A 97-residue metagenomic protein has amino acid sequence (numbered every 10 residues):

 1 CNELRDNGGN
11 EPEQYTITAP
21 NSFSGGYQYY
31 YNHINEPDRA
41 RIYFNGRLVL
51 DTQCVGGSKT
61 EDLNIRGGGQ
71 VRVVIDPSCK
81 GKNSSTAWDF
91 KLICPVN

Functional and structural regions predicted by a protein language model:
C1-P12: Boundary/junction segments of secreted and surface-exposed precursor proteins
E13-Y15, K59-E61: Short strand-edge motifs at loop-to-beta-strand transitions and within beta-strands of extracellular beta-rich domains
N21-Q28, G68: Extended extracellular/luminal ectodomain segments enriched in beta-structured repeat modules
G25-Y27, E36-A40, W88: Short beta-strand/loop motifs in extracellular/secreted proteins, especially within beta-sandwich accessory domains
Y31-I34, P77: Non-cytosolic beta-sheet module surface loops
N35-L50: Short, surface-exposed beta-strand/strand-loop-strand elements in extracellular ectodomains
L63-G69: Surface-exposed, short loops/turns at beta-strand junctions within beta-sandwich domains
V73-N83: Short beta-strand-plus-loop segments that form exposed binding edges in beta-rich domains
